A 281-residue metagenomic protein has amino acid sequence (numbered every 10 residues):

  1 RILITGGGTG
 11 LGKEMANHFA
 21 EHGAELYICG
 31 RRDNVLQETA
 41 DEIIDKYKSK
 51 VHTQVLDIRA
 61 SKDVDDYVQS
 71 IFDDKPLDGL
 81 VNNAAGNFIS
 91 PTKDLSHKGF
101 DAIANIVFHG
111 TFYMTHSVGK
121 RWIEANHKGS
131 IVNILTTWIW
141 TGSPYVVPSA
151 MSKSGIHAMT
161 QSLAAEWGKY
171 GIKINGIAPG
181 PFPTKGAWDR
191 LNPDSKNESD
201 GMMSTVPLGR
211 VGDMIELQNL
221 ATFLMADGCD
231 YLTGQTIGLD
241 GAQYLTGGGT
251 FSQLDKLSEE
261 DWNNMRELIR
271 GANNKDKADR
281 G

Functional and structural regions predicted by a protein language model:
G6-G10: Conserved glycine-rich cofactor-binding loop
P76-D78, W122-T136, K169-I172, Q235: Active-site loop of short-chain dehydrogenase/reductase
P91-T92, S96-A104, M202: Substrate-binding pocket helix/loop in short-chain dehydrogenase/reductase
L95, G142-M151, S162, A187-R190: Active-site loop-to-helix junction immediately N-terminal to the catalytic Tyr of the SDR YXXXK motif in Rossmann-fold
T115, S152, T160: Active-site helix of classical SDR
K120, A165-K169, D230: Alpha-helical segment proximal to the catalytic Tyr-Lys
G176, N197-L232, L239-G241, R266-G281: C-terminal helical subdomain
